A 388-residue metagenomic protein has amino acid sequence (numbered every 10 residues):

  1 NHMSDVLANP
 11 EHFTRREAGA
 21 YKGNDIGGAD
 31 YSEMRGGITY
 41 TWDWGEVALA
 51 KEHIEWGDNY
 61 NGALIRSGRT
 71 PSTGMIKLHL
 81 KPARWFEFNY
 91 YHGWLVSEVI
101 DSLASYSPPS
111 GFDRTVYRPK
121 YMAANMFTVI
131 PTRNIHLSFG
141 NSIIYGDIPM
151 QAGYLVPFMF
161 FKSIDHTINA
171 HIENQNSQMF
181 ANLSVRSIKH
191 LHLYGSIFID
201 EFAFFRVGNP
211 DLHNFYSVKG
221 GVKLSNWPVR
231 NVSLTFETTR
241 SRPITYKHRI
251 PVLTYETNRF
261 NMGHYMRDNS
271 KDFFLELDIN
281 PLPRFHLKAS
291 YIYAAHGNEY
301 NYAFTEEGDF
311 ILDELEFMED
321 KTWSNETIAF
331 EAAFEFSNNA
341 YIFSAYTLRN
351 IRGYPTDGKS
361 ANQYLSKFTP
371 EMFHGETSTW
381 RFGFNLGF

Functional and structural regions predicted by a protein language model:
N1-H136, D147, V207-Y216, K223-R240 (+2 more regions): Outer-membrane beta-barrel channel domains
Y31, I130-F388: Exposed, low-structure sequence patches enriched in small/polar residues
